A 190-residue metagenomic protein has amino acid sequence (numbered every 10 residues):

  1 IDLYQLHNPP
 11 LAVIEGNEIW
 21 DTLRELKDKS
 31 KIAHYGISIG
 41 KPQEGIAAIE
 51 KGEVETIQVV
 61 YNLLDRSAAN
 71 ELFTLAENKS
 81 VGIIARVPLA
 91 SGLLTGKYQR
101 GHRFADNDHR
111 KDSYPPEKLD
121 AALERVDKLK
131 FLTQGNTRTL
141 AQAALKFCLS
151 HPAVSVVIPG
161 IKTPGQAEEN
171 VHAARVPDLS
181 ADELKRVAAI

Functional and structural regions predicted by a protein language model:
I1-L3: Metal-dependent phosphodiesterase/phospholipase catalytic core, i.e., the His/Asp/Glu-rich active-site region
N8-A188: Beta/alpha (TIM)-barrel catalytic core signal, keyed to glycine-rich beta->alpha loops juxtaposed to Asp/Glu that bind
